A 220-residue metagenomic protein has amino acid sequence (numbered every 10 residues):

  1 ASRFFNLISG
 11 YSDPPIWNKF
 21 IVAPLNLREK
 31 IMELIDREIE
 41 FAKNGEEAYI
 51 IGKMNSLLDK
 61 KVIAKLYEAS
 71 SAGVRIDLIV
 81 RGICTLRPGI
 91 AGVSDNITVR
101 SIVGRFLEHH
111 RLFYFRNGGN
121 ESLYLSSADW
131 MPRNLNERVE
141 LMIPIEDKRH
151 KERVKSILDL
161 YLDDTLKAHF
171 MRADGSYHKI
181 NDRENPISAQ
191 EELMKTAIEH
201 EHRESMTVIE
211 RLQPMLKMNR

Functional and structural regions predicted by a protein language model:
I8-W17, P24-R220: PLD/PLD-like phosphodiesterase catalytic module centered on the HKD motif
